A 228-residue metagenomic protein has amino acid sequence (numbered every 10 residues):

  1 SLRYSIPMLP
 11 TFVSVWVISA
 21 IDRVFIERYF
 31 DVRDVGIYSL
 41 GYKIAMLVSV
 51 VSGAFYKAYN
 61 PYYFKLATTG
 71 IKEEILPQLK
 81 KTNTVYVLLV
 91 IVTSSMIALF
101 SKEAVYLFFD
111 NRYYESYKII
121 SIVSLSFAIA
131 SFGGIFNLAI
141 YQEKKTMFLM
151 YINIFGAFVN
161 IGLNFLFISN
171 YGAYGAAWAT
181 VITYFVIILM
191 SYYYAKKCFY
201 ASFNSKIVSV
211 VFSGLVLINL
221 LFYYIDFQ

Functional and structural regions predicted by a protein language model:
S1-S19, A58, Y62-P77, C198-V211: Interhelical loop/hinge segments that connect adjacent transmembrane helices in multipass membrane
L2, S39, N60, I71-F100 (+1 more regions): Interfacial transmembrane-helix starts/ends
P7, D22-V24, G36-S52, T84-V85 (+2 more regions): Alpha-helical transmembrane segments of polytopic membrane transporters and translocases
V13-L47, K65-L66, K102-R112, N170: Helix-terminus/linker motif at the lipid-water interface of multi-pass membrane proteins
G41, A45-N83, N137-Q142: Helix-loop junctions and terminal segments of transmembrane helices in multi-pass membrane transport/translocation
K80, I97-A128, G134, Y174: Interfacial segments at transmembrane-helix termini and the short loops linking adjacent helices
S124-F155, A195-K197: Membrane-interface junctions at transmembrane-helix termini in multi-pass inner-membrane proteins
G156-V159, S205-Q228: Transmembrane alpha-helical segments of multi-pass transport proteins
